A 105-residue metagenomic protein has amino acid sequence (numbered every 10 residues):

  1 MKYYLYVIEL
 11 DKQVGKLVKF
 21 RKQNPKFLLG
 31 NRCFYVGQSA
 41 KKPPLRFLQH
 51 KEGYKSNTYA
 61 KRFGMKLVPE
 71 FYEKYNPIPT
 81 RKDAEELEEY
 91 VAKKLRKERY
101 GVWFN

Functional and structural regions predicted by a protein language model:
M1-L48, K82-Y90: GIY-YIG nuclease catalytic motif and its immediate N-terminal context
K41-P44, L48-N105: Aromatic/basic micro-patches that form nucleic-acid/chromatin recognition or nuclease catalytic surfaces
